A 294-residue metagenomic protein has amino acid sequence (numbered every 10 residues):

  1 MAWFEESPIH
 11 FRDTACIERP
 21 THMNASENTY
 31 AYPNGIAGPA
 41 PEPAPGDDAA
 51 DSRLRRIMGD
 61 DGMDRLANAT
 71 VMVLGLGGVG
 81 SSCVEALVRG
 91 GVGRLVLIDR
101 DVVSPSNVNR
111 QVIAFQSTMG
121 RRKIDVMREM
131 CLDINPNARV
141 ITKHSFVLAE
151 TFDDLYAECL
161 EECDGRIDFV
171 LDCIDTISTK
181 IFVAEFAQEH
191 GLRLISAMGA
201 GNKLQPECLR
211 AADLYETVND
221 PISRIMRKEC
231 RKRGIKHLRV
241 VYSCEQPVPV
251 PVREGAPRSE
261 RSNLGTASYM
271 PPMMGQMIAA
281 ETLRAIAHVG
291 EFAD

Functional and structural regions predicted by a protein language model:
I17, M23-M72: N-terminal charged helix/coil linker that caps or initiates catalytic domains
N24-P43, L160-I167, T179, E189-H190 (+4 more regions): Glycine-rich phosphate/adenylate-binding loop
V73-G75, I98: Conserved N-terminal Rossmann-fold NAD(P)-binding element of oxidoreductases
V79: Hydrophobic/small residue at the entry helix of a nucleotide-binding pocket
R89-R94: Conserved S-adenosyl-L-methionine
D99-N135: Glycine-rich phosphate-binding loop and adjoining beta1-alpha1-beta2 segment of Rossmann-like nucleotide-binding folds
G120, I124-R166, I174-I177: A structured beta-alpha segment of the ubiquitous adenosine-cofactor-binding alpha/beta core
